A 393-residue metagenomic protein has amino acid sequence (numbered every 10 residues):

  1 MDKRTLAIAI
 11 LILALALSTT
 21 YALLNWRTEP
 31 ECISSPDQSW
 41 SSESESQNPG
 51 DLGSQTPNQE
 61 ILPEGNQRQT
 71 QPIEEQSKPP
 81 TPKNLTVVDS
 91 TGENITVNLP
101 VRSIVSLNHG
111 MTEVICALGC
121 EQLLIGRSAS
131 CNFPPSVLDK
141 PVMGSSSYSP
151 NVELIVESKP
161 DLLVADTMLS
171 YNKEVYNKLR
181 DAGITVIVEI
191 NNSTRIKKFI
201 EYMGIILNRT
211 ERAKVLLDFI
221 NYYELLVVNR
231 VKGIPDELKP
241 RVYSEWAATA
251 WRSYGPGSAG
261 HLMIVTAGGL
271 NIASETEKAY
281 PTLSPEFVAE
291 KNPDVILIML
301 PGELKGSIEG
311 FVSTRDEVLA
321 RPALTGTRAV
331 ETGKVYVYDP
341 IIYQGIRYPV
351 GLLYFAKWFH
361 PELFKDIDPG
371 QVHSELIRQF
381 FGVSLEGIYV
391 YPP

Functional and structural regions predicted by a protein language model:
D2-T112, E211-S244, F364-P393: Bacterial Sec-exported substrate-binding components of ABC uptake systems
K83-N84, N94-T96, S103, K173-R252 (+3 more regions): Extracytoplasmic substrate-binding proteins
S90-G92, P141-E153, T276-P285: Short helix-initiation/N-cap motifs at beta->coil->alpha
T96-N98, P135-V142, A213, A267-E277: A local structural motif
R102-S158, L162-S170, I272: A short, structured surface patch at a secondary-structure boundary
G110-E113, S130-F133, Y148, L162-N172 (+6 more regions): Solvent-exposed loop/turn segments at secondary-structure junctions within structured extracellular/periplasmic domains
S128, G257-Y280, L300, T332-Y336: His/Asp/Glu-enriched short active-site or ligand-binding loop at hydrolase and phosphoryl-transfer sites
P150-P160, D181-A182, L283-N292: Short helices/loops that flank or line small-molecule/ion binding pockets
